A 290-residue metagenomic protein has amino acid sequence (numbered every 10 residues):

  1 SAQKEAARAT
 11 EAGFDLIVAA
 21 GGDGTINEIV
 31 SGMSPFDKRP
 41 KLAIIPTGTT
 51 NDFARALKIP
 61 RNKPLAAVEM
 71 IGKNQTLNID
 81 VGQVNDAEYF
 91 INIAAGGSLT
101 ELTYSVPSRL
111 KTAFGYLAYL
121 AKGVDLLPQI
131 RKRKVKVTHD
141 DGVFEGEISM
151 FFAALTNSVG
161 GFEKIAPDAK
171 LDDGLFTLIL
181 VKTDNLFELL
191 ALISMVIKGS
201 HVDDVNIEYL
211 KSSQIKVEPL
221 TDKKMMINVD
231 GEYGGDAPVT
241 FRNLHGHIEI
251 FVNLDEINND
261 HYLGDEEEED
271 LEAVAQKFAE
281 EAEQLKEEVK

Functional and structural regions predicted by a protein language model:
S1-A43, L65-Q75: N-terminal glycine-/serine-/threonine-rich phosphate-binding loop
S1-I17, N27, I257, E268-K277 (+1 more regions): ATP/NTP phosphate-donor binding region
P35-A153: Catalytic core of DAGKc-family lipid kinases
A95, L99, F152-I165, Y233: Glycine-rich phosphate/pyrophosphate-binding beta-alpha loops
G123-V135, D173-F176, L180-K224, A282-K286: Catalytic phosphate-donor-binding core of small-molecule kinases
I148, G235-T240: Short, solvent-exposed S/T- and G/P-enriched segments that are highly enriched in secreted/extracellular and lumenal
A166-D173: Active-site loop ensemble at the mouth of alpha/beta enzyme cores that anchors a bound cofactor
G246: Catalytic core of tubulin tyrosine ligase-like
